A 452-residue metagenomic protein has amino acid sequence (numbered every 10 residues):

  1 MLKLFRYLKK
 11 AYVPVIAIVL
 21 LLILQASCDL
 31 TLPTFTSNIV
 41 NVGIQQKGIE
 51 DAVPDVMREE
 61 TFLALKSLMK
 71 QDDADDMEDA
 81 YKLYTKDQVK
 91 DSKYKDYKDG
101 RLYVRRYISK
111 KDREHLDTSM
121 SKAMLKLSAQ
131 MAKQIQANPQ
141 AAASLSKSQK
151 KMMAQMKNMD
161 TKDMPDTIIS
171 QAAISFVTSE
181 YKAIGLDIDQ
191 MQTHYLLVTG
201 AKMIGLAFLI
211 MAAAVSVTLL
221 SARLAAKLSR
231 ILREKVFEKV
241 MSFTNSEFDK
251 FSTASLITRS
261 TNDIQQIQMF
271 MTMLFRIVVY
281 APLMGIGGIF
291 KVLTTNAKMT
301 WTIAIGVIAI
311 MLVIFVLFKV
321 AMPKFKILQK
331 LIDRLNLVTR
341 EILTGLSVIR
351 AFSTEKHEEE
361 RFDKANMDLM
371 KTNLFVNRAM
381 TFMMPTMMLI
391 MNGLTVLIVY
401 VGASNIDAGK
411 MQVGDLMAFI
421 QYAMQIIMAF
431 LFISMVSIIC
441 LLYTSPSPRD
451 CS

Functional and structural regions predicted by a protein language model:
M1-L32, T36-I204, L209, A213 (+10 more regions): Membrane-integrated ABC transporters
K10-Y12, N245-S246, N262-M271, F275 (+7 more regions): An intracellular "coupling" helix at the cytosolic face of ABC transporter transmembrane type-1 domains
A17-L24, R276-L328, V399-M411: Transmembrane helices of ABC transporter permease
I23-T31, I204-V215, I267-F270, L274-I286 (+4 more regions): Hydrophobic alpha-helical transmembrane bundles that constitute the permease/transmembrane domains of multi-pass
P33-S37, T218, A222, R233-F237 (+6 more regions): Alpha-helical transmembrane segments of polytopic integral membrane proteins, especially the permease/helical cores
I44-D51, R58-F62, K70, D160-D166 (+6 more regions): Short intracellular "coupling" helices and adjacent cytoplasmic loop segments at the cytosolic face of multi-pass
L219-K227, I231, L312-R334: Cytoplasmic juxtamembrane "membrane-exit" helices immediately C-terminal to transmembrane segments
K291-I308, F375-L442: Helix-loop-helix
